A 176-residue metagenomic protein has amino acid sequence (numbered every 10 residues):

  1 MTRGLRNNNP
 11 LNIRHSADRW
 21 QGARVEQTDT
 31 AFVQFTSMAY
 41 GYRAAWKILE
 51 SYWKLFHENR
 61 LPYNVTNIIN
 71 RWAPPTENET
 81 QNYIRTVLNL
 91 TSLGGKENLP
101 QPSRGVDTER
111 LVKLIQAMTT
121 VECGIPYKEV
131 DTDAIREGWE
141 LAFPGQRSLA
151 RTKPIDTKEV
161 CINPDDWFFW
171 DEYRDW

Functional and structural regions predicted by a protein language model:
M1-Y173: Cell-wall polysaccharide-cleaving catalytic domain and substrate-binding groove, primarily in peptidoglycan/chitin
